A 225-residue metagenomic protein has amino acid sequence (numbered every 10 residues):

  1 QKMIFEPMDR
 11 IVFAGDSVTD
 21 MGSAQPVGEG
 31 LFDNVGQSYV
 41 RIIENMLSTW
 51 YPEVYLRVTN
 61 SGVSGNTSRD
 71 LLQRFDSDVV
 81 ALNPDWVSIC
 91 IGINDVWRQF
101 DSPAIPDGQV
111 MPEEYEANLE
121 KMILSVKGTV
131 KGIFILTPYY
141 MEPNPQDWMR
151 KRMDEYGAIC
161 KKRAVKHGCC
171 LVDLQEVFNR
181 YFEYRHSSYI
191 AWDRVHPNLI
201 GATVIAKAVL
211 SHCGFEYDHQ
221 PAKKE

Functional and structural regions predicted by a protein language model:
M3-N34: Short glycine-rich His-centered loop
I4-P7, Q37, I42-R57, N66-E225: Alpha-helical cap/lid subdomain in secreted, periplasmic, or secretory-pathway luminal O-acyl-processing enzymes
V18-T19, V63-S68: Short active-site-proximal "capping" loops at secondary-structure junctions
N34, G62-V63: Conserved active-site regions of diverse hydrolases
